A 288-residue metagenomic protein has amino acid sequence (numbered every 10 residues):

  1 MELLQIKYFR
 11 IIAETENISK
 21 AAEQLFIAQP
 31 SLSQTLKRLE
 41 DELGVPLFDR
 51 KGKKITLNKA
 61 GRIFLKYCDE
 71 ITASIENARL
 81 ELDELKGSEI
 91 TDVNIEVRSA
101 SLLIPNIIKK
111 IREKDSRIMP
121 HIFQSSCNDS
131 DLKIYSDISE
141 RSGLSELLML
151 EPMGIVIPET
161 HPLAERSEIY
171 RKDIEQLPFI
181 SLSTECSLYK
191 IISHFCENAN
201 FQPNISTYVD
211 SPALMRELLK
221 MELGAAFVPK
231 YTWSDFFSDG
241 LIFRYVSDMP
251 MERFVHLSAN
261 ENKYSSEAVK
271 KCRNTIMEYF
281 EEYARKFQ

Functional and structural regions predicted by a protein language model:
M1, R79-L82, K114-R117, K230-S238 (+1 more regions): C-terminal effector-binding regulatory domain of bacterial HTH transcription factors
F9, E40-L57: A short LG(V/I)-centered, amphipathic sequence patch enriched for acidic residue(s) preceding the LG motif
R10-A28: Short helix-boundary/capping micro-motifs
I90-R141: Central regulatory/effector-binding core of bacterial HTH transcription factors
N128-D129, E185-I242: Hydrophobic hinge/microswitch elements
S142-P152, R166, L214-N262: Beta-alpha-beta core module
G143, L148-M153, I157-F179: Flexible hinge/capping segments at coil-to-helix
P178-A199, S265-E267, Y283-F287: Secondary-structure junction motif
